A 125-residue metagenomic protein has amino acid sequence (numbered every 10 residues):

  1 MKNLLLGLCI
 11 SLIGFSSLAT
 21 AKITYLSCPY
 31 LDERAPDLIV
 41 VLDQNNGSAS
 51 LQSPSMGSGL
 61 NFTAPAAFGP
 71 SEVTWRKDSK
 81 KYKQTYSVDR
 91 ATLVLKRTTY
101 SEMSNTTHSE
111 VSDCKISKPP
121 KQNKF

Functional and structural regions predicted by a protein language model:
M1-G7: Positively charged n-region of N-terminal signal peptides that target proteins for export
G14-L18: N-terminal signal peptide c-region/cleavage motif recognized by signal peptidases
T20-S27, G47-S50, A67-R76, T92-K96: Short, hydrophobic/aromatic-rich segments at coil-to-beta transitions
I23-S48, D78-R90: Short, solvent-exposed loop/hinge segments that bridge or flank secondary-structure elements
V40-N61, V94-T106: N-terminal glycine/threonine-rich, aromatic-flanked beta-hairpin/loop signature
M56-V88: Contiguous, well-ordered beta-strand patches that form the walls/edges of small beta-barrel/beta-sandwich domains
S104-F125: Edge beta-strand at a domain terminus
